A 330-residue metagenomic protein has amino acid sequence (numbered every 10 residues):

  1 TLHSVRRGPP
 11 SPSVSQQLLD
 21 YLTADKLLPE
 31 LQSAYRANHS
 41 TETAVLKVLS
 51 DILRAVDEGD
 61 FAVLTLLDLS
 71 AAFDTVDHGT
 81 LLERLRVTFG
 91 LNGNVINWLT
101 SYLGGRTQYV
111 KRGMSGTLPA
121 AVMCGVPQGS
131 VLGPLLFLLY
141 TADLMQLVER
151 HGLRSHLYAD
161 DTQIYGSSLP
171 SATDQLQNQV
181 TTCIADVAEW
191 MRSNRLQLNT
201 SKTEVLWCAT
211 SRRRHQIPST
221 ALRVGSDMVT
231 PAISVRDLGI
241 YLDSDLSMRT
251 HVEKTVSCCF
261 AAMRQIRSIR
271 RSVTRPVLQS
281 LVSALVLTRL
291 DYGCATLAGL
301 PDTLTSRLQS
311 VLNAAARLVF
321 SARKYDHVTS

Functional and structural regions predicted by a protein language model:
T1-P127, G166, S280: Conserved pre-catalytic core of RNA-dependent polymerases
V14-Q32, D57, P134-L169, R289: Active-site palm subdomain of RNA-directed nucleic acid polymerases
V45, S155, T173-V180, I184 (+4 more regions): Hydrophobic packing residues in well-ordered alpha-helices of helical domains and bundles
L53-F61, A188-L206, Q309-S330: Short, charged alpha-helical motifs in flexible N/C-terminal segments and linkers
L69-F89, Q163-A188, A298-G299: Catalytic palm subdomain of template-directed nucleic-acid polymerases, centered on the conserved carboxylate motif
S193-S234: Short, conserved micro-motifs composed of acidic
S226-A298: Basic, alpha-helical interaction scaffolds
